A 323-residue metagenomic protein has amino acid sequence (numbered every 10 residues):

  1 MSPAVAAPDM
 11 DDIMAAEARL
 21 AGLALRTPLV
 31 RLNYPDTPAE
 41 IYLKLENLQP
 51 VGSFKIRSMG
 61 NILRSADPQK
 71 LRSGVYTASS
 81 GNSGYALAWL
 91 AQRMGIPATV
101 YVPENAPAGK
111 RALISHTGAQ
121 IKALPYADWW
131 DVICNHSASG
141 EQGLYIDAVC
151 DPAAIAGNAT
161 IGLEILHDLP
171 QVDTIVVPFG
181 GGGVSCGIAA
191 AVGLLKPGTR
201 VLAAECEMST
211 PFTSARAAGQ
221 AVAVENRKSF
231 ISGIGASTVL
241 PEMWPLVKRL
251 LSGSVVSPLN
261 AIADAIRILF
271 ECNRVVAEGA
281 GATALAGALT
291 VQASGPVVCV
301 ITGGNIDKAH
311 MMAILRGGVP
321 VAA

Functional and structural regions predicted by a protein language model:
M1-A323: PLP-dependent amino-acid enzyme catalytic core
